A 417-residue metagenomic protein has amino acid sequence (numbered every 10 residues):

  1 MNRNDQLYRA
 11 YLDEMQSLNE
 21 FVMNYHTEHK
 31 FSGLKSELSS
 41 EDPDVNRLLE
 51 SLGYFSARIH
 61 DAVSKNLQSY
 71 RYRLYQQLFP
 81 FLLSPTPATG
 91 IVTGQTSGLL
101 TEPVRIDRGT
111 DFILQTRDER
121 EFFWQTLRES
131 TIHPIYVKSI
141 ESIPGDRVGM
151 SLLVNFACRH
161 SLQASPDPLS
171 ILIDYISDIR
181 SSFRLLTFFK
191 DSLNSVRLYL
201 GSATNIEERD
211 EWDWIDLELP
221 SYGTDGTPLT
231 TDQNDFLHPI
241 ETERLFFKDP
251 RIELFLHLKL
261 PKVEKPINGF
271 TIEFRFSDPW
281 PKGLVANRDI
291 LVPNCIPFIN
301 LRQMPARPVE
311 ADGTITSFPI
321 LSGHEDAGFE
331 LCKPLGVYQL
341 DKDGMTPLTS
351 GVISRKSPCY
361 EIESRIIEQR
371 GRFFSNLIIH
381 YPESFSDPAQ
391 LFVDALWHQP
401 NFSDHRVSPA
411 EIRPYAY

Functional and structural regions predicted by a protein language model:
M1-D216: Extended assembly-interface regions of large multimeric machines
N2, L99-I132, P319-Y360: Activation corresponds to long, low-complexity, non-globular regions
N2-S17, G336-Y417: C-terminal accessory/interaction regions of large nucleic acid-associated machines
H26-H29, H60, H133, H160 (+6 more regions): Histidine (H) residue identity feature
F81-L83, I143-V148, L254-F270, R370-F402: Short, surface-exposed loop and linker segments with low hydrophobicity and enrichment for Pro/Ser/Thr
V92-G94, R105, T110, P281-P305 (+1 more regions): Surface-exposed flexible segments
R120-K138, T231-H257, T346-S386: Generic detector of solvent-exposed, compositionally biased contiguous segments
R159-S170, D174-S357: Short, low-complexity Pro/Thr/Gly
